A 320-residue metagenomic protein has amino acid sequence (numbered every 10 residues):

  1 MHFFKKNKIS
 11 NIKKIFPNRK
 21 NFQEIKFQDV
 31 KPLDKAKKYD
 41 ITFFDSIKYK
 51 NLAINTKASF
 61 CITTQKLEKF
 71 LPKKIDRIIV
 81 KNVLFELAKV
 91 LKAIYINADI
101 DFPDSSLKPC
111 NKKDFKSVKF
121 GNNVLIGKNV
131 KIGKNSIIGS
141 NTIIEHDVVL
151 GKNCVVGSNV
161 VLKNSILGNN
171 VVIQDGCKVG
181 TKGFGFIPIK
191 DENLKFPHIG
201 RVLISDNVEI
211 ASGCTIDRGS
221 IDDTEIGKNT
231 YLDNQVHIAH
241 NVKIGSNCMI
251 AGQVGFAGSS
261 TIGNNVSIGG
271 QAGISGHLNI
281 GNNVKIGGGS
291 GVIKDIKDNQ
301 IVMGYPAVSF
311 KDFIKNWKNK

Functional and structural regions predicted by a protein language model:
M1-N111, N170, G176-C177, T181-K195 (+3 more regions): Terminal amphipathic alpha-helical/low-complexity segments used for targeting or macromolecular assembly
F43, L107-S309: Structural signal for interior beta-strand "rungs" in well-ordered beta-sheet cores of soluble enzyme domains
